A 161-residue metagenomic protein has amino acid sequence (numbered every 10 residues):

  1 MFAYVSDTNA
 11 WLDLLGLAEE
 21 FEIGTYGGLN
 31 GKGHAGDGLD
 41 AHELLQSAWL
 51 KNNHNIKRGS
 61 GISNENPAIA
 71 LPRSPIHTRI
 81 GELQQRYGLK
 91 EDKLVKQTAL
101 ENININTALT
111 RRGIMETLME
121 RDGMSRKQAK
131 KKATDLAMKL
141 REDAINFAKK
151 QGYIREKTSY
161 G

Functional and structural regions predicted by a protein language model:
M1-E20: Short turn/helix-capping motifs enriched in Asx and small/polar residues
A18-G161: Catalytic toxin/effector domains delivered as secreted proteins or via bacterial secretion systems
